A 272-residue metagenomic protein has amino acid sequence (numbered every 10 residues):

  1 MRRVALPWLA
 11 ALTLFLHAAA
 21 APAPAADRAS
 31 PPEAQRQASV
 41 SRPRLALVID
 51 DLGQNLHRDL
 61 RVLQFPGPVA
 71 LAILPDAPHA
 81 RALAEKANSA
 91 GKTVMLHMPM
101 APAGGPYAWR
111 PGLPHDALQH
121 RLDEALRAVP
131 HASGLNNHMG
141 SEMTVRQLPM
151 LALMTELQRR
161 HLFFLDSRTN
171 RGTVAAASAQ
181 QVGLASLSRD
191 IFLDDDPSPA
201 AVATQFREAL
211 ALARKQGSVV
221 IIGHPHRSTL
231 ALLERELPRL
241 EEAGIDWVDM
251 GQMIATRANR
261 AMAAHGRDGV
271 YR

Functional and structural regions predicted by a protein language model:
R2-V4, W8, L12-F15, A19-R272: Catalytic-site microenvironment of enzymes that process N-acetyl-hexosamine-containing cell-wall polysaccharides
